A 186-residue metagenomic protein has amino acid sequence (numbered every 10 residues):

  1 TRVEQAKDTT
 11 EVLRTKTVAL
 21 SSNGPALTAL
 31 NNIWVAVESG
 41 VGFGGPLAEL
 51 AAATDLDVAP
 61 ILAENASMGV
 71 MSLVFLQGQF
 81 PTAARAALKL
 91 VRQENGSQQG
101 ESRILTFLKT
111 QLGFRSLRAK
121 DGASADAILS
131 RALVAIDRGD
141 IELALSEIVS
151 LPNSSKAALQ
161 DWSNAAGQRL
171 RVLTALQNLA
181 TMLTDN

Functional and structural regions predicted by a protein language model:
T1-N186: Polar alpha-helical coiled-coil and adjacent low-complexity
